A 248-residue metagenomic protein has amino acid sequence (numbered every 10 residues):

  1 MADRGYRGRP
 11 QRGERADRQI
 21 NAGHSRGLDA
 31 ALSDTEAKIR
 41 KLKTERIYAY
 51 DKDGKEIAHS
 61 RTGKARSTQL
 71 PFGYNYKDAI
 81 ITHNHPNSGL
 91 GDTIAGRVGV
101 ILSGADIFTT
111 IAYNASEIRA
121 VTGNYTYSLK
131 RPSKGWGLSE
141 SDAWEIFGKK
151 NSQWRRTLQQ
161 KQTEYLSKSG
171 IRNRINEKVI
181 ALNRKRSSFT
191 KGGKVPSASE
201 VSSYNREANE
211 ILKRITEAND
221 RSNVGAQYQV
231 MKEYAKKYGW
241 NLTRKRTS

Functional and structural regions predicted by a protein language model:
A2-R18, D53, R66-R184, K191-S248: Active-site-proximal loop/helix of nucleotide/amide-processing enzymes and allied scaffolds
Q19-E36, V100-A105: Charged, amphipathic alpha-helical segments
A31-D34, K38, I146, E233-Y234: Residues that form generic nucleotide/phosphate-binding pockets
S33-R40, E45-D53: N-terminal, Lys/Arg-enriched amphipathic/low-complexity engagement segments that precede the first folded domain
